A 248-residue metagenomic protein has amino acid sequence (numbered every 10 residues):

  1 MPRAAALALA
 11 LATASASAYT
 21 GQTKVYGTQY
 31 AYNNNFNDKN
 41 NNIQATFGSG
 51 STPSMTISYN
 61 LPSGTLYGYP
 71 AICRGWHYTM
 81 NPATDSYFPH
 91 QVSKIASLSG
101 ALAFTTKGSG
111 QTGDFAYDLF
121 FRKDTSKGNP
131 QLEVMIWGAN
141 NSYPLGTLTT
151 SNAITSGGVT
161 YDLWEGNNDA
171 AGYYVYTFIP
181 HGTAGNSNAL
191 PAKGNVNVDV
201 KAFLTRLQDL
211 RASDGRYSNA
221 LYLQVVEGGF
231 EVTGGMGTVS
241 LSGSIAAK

Functional and structural regions predicted by a protein language model:
M1-A18: Fungal secretory targeting signals
S17-P70: N-terminal segment immediately downstream of the Sec signal-peptide cleavage site in secreted/extracellular proteins
N42-T46, S54-N60, S97-A103, A153-T155 (+2 more regions): Ser/Thr- (and often Asn-) enriched beta-sheet segments in non-cytosolic proteins
M55, A96-F104, Y117, Y222-E231: Short, hydrophobic/proline-enriched secondary-structure or compact coil segments at domain edges
S63-Y69, G108-T112, S126-N129, N186-S187 (+1 more regions): Short, surface-exposed beta-strand/loop "edge" segments at domain boundaries and coil↔beta transitions
I72-T155: Extracellular-facing segments of soluble proteins and assemblies that are Gly/Ser/Thr-biased and enriched in aromatics
T125-K201: Short helix-loop boundary/capping segments
A184-K248: Long, compositionally biased interface segments
